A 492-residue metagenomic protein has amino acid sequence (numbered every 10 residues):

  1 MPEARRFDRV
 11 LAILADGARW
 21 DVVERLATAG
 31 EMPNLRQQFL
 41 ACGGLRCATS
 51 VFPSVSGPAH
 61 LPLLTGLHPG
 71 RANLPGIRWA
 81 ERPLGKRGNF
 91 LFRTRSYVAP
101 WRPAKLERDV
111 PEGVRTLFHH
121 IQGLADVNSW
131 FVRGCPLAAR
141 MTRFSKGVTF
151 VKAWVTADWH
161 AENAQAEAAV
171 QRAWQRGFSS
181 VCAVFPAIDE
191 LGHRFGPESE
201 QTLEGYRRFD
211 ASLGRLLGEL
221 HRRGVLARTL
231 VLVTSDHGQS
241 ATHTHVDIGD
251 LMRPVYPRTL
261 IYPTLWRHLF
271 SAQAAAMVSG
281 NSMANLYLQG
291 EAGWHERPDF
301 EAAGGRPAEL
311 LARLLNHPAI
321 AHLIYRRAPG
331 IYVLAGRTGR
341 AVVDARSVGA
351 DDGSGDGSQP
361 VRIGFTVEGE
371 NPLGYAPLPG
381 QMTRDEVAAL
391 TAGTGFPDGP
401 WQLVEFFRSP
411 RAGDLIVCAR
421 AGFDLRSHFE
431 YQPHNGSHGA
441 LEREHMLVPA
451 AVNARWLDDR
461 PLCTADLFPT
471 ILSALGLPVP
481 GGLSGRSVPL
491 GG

Functional and structural regions predicted by a protein language model:
M1-G44, L483: Active-site-proximal N-terminal segment of extracellular/periplasmic enzymes that hydrolyze or transfer
F7-V23, Q38, L63, I121 (+8 more regions): Beta-strand elements within well-structured catalytic alpha/beta cores of enzymes that handle phosphate/sulfate esters
E24-N73: Short, structured active-site-proximal loop/turn typified by the sulfatase FGly-forming signature C/S-X-P-X-R
T49, S54-V55, I77-K105, R222-L230 (+1 more regions): Secreted, luminal/periplasmic, and some membrane-associated catalytic domains that remodel anionic oxygen-ester
H60-E200, G205-R208, V333, G339-G393 (+3 more regions): His/Asp/Glu-rich, glycine-adjacent segments that coordinate divalent cations and/or stabilize oxyanion chemistry on
E204, W266-S282, G293-P307, H445 (+1 more regions): A short beta-strand-to-alpha-helix junction
A321-A335, L477-G492: Polar, surface-exposed loop/tail segments that function as active-site lids or cofactor/substrate-recognition elements
R408-D466: Low-complexity, glycine/alanine/valine/leucine- and proline-rich hydrophobic stretches
